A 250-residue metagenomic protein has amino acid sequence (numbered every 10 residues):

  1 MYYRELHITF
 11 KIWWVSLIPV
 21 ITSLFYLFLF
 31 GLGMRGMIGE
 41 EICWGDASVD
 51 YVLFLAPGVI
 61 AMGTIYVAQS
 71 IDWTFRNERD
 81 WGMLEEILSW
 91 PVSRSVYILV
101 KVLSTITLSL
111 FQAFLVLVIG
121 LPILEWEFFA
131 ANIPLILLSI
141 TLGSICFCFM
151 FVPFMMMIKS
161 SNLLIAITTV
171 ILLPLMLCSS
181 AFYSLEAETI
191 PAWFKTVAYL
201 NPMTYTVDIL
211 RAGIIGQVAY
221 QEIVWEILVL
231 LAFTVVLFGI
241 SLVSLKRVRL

Functional and structural regions predicted by a protein language model:
M1-T22: Aromatic- and glycine-rich beta-strand/loop motifs that create alpha-glucan
R4-I8, W81-S89, M156-K159, K195 (+2 more regions): Short amphipathic alpha-helical coupling elements at transmembrane boundaries
I8-T9, G45-D46, E127, S180-V235: Membrane-interfacial helix-loop-helix junctions in multi-pass membrane proteins
T22-F30, D50-I123, V170, M176: Hydrophobic alpha-helical transmembrane segments of multi-pass membrane transport proteins
F30-G39, Y66, G120-F128, M156-S160 (+3 more regions): Short helix-capping/hinge motifs at transmembrane helix termini and TM-loop junctions
M34-G36, M155-L200: Transmembrane helix segments
R94-T169, Q217-L242: Alpha-helical transmembrane segments and their short interhelical loops
V243-L250: Short cytosolic juxtamembrane segments of multi-pass membrane proteins
